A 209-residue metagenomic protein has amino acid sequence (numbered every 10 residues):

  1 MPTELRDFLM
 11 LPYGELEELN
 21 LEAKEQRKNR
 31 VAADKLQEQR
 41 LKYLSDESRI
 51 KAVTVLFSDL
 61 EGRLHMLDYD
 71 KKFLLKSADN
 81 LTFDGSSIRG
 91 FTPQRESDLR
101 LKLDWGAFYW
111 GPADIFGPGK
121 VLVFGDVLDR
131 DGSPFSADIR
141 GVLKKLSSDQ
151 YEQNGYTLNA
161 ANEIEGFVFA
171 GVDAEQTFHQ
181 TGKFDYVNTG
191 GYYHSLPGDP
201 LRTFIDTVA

Functional and structural regions predicted by a protein language model:
M1-A209: ATP/Mg2+-dependent ligation/transfer catalytic cores
